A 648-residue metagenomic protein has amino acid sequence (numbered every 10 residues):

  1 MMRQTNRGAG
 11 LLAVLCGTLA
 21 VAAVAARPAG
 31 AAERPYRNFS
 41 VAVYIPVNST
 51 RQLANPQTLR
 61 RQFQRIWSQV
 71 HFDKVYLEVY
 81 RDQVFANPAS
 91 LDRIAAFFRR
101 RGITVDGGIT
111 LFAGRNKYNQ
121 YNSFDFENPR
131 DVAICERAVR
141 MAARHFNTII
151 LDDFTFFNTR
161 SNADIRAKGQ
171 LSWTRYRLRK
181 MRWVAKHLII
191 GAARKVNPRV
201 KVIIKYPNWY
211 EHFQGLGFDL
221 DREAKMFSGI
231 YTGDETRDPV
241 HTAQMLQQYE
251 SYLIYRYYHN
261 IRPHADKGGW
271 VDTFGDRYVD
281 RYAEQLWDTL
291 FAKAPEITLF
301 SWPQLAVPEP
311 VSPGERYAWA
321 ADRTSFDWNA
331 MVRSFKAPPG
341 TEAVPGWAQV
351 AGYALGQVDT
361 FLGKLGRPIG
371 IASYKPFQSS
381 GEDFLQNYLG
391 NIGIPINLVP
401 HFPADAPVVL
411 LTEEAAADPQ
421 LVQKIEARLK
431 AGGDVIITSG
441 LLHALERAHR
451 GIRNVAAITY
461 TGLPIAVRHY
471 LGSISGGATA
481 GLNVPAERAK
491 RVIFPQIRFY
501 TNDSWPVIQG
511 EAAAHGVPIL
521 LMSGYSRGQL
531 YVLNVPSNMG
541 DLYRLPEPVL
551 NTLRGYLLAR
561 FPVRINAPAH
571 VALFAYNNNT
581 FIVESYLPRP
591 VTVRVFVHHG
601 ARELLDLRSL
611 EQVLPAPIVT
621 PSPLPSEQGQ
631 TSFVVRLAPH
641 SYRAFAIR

Functional and structural regions predicted by a protein language model:
G10-A23: Bacterial N-terminal signal peptides
A22-A31: Boundary at the C-terminal end of the N-terminal hydrophobic targeting segment
R34-R60, D92-R100, T104-N147, D153 (+3 more regions): Active-site-adjacent "subsite" loops/lids of carbohydrate-active enzymes
P46, E78, Y118-Q120, N147 (+13 more regions): Hydrophobic targeting/anchoring helices
R51-Q69, N128-A142, H212-E223, V279-T289: Short, acidic/polar
P56-Q64, L385-A406, E413-A416: A short, well-structured beta->alpha microelement
Q62-Q69, L91-G102, A143, L220-K225 (+1 more regions): Acidic (Asp/Glu)-rich catalytic clusters
P400, T412-R648: A conserved amphipathic helix/loop scaffold that creates a polar/acidic microenvironment used either to coordinate
